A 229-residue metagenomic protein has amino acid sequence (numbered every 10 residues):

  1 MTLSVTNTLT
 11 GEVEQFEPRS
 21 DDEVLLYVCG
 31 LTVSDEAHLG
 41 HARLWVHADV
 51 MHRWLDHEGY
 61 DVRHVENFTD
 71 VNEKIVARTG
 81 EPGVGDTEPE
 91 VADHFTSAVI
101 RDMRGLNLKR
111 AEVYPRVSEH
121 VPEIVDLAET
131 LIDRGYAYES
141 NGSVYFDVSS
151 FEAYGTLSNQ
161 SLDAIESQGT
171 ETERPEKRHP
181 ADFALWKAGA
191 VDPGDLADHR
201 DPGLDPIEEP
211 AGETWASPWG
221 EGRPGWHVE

Functional and structural regions predicted by a protein language model:
M1-V228: NTP-dependent nucleotidyl-transfer catalytic core
